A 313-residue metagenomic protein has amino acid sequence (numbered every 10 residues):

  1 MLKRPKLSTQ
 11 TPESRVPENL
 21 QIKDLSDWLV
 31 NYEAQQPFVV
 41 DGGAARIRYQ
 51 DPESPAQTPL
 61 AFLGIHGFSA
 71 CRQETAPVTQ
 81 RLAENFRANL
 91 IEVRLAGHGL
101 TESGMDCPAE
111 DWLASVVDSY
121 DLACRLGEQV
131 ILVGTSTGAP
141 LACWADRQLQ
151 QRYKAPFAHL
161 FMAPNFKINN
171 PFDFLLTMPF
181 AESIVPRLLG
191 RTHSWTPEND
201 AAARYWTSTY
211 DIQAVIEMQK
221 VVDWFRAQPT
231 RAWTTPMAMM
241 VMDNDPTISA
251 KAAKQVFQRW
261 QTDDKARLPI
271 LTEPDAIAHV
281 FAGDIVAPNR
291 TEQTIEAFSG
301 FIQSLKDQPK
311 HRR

Functional and structural regions predicted by a protein language model:
M1-Q10: Membrane-interface motif at the C-terminal end of an N-terminal transmembrane signal
T9-A44, P164-R231, N244, I270-T291: The alpha/beta-hydrolase serine catalytic core
P37-H98: Short, surface-exposed "cap/lid" segments of acyl-processing enzymes
R46-A56, A203-D275, P288-K310: Serine-hydrolase catalytic core
L100-L126: Catalytic nucleophile-loop/oxyanion-hole region of alpha/beta-hydrolase and closely related hydrolase-like folds
V133-A142: Gly/Ala-rich beta-loop-alpha elbow adjacent to hydrolase catalytic centers
L160-A163, M240: Alpha/beta-hydrolase-fold catalytic nucleophile elbow
